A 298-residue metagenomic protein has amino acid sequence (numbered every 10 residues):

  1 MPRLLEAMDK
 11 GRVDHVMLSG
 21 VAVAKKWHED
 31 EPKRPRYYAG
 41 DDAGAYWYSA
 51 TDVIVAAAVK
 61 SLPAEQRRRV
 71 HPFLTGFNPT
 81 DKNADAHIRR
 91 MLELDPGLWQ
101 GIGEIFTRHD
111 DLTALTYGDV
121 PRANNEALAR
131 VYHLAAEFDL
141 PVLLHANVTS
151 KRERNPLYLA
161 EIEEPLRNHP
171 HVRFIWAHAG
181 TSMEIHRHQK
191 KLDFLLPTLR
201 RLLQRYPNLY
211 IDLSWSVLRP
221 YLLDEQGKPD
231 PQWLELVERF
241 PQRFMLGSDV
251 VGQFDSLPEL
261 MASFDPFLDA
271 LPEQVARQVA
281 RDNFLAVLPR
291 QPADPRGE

Functional and structural regions predicted by a protein language model:
M1-K25, E235-M245, V250-E298: Mid-to-C-terminal alpha-helical segments outside catalytic/metal-binding sites
M1-K26, E31, G44-S61, E225-D230: Divalent metal-dependent phosphoesterase catalytic cores across multiple superfamilies
P2, D41-V59, A84-I88, N124-L128 (+4 more regions): Well-ordered, non-membrane alpha-helical segments in soluble/globular domains
V16-L18, R68-T75, Q100-E104, V142-L144 (+3 more regions): Hydrophobic faces of well-ordered beta-strands that scaffold small-molecule active sites in alpha/beta enzyme cores
A22-K25, F77-D81, T107-D110, V148-K151 (+3 more regions): Solvent-exposed loop/turn segments at secondary-structure junctions within structured extracellular/periplasmic domains
D30-S150: Active-site gating/metal-coordination segments in enzymes
P63, H109, T116-M245: Catalytic pocket-lining loop regions of alpha/beta-barrel enzymes, especially the amidohydrolase/enolase/GH5 lineages
A64-R67, H171, D269-A276: Structural helix-adjacent loops and short alpha-helical linkers that scaffold large soluble proteins
